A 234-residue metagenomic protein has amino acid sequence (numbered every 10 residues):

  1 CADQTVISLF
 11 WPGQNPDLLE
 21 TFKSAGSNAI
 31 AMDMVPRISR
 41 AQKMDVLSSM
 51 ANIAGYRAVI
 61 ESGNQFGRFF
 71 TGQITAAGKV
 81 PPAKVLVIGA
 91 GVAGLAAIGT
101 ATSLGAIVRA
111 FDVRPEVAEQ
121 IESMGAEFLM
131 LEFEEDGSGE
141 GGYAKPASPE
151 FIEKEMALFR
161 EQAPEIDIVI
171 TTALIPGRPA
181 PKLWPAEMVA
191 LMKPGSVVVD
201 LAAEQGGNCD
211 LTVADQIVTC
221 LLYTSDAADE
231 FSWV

Functional and structural regions predicted by a protein language model:
D3-K84: Glycine/serine-rich phosphate-binding loop and adjoining beta1-alpha1 elements at the start of nucleotide-handling
F10-W11, L174-I175, A202-A203: Short glycine-/small-residue-rich Rossmann-like dinucleotide-binding loops
Q14-A31, V35, E187-M192, S196-L222: Rossmann-fold NAD(P)-binding glycine/threonine-rich loop
L19, V59, A97-I98, A118 (+1 more regions): Generic hydrophobic/aromatic pocket-lining and core-packing "Φ" positions
Q73-Q162: Glycine-rich phosphate/diphosphate-binding loop of Rossmann-like nucleotide-binding domains
I166: An anion/phosphate-binding loop that grips the pyrophosphate of nucleotide cofactors and donors
I175-L183, C209-D210: Glycine/threonine-rich flexible loop motifs
Y223-V234: Single conserved hydrophobic/aromatic residue that forms the stacking wall/gate of nucleotide- or nucleobase-binding
